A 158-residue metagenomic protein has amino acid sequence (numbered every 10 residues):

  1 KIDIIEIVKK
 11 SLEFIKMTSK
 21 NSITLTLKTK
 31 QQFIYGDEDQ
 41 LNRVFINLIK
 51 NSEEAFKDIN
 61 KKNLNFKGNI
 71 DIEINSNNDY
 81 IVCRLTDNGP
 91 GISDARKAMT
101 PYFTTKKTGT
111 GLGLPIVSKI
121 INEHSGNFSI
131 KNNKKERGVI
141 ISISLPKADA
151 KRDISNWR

Functional and structural regions predicted by a protein language model:
K1-L12: A conserved beta-strand-to-alpha-helix junction within the catalytic ATP-binding
T29, F33-G36, T105: Conserved micro-motifs of the catalytic ATP-binding
L41-N42: A residue-level detector for a conserved hydrophobic packing site within the catalytic ATP-binding domain
E53-S76, K134: ATP-lid-like helix-loop hinge signature
I92-Y102: Short conserved segment of the HATPase_c
G113, V117: Short alpha-helical Gxxx[C/S/T] motif in the catalytic ATP-binding
I121-N122: Detector for a conserved hydrophobic position within an alpha-helical segment of the HATPase_c
S125-N132: Glycine-rich ATP-binding loops of the HATPase_c
